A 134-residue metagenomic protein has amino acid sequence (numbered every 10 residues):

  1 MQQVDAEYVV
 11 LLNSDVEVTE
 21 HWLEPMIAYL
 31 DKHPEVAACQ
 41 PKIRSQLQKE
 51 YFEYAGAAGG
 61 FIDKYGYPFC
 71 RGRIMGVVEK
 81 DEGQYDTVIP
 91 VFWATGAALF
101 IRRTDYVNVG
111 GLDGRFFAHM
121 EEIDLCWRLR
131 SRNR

Functional and structural regions predicted by a protein language model:
M1-Q2, W127: Short, conserved alpha-helix that lines the donor NDP-sugar binding/gating region of sugar-transfer enzymes
Q3-A6, K32-H33: Glycine-rich phosphate-binding loop signature in dinucleotide/nucleotide-binding domains
V9: Short aromatic/hydrophobic "clamp" motif used to bind/position activated sugar donors
L12, E17-W22, S45, I101 (+2 more regions): Hydrophobic/aromatic residue at the end of a short beta strand that borders the catalytic acidic motif
E17-Y67: Conserved donor NDP-sugar-binding/catalytic core segment of glycosyltransferases
P41, G59-V91: Short, flexible, basic/aromatic active-site loop/helix in glycosyltransferases
D86-R134: A short, conserved alpha-helix in the catalytic core of glycosyltransferases
